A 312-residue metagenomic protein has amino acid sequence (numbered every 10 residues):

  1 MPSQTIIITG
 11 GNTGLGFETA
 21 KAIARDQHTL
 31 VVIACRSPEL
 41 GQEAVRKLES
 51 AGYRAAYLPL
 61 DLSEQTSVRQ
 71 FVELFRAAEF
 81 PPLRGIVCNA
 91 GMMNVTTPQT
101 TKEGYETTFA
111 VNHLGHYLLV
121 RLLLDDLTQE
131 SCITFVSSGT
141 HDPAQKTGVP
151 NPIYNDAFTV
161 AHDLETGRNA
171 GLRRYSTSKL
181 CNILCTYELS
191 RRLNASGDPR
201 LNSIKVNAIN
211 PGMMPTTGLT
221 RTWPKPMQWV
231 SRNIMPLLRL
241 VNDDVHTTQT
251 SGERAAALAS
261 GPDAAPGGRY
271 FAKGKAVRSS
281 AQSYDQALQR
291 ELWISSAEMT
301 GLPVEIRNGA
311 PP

Functional and structural regions predicted by a protein language model:
M1-T220, L302, I306-P311: Rossmann-fold NAD(P)H-dependent dehydrogenase/reductase core
I33, L60, D243, A281-Y284: Pocket-edge positions in alpha/beta enzyme catalytic cores
L40-E43, T107, T250, G267 (+1 more regions): Residues within well-formed alpha-helices
A44, C181-C185, S251-A255, L292 (+1 more regions): Alpha-helical packing segments of well-folded alpha/beta enzyme cores
Q70, L74, L118, R254-A257 (+2 more regions): Alpha-helical elements of Rossmann-like donor-binding domains used by nucleotide-donor carbohydrate transfer enzymes
T166-L172, M213-T247: Alpha-helical membrane-targeting segments
S178, R232-V277, Q286-L288: C-terminal helical subdomain
D263-P312: C-terminal tail/cap regions
